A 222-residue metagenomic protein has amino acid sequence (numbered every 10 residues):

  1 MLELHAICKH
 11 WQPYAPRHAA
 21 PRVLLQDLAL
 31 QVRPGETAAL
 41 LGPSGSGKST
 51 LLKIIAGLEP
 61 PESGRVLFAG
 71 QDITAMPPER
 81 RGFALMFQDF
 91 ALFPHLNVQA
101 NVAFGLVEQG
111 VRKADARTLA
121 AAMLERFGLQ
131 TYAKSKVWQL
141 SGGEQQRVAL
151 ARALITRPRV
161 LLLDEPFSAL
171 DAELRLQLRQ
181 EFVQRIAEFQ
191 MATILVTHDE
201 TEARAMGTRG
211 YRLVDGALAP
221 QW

Functional and structural regions predicted by a protein language model:
M1-L174, R185, E200-T201: ABC family nucleotide-binding domain
L176-F189: Helical segment within the ABC ATPase nucleotide-binding domain
Q190-V196: Conserved H-loop
R204-G207: Hydrophobic Walker B segment
R209-W222: H-loop (His-switch) and adjacent beta-strand-loop-beta switch element of ABC-type ATPase nucleotide-binding domains
